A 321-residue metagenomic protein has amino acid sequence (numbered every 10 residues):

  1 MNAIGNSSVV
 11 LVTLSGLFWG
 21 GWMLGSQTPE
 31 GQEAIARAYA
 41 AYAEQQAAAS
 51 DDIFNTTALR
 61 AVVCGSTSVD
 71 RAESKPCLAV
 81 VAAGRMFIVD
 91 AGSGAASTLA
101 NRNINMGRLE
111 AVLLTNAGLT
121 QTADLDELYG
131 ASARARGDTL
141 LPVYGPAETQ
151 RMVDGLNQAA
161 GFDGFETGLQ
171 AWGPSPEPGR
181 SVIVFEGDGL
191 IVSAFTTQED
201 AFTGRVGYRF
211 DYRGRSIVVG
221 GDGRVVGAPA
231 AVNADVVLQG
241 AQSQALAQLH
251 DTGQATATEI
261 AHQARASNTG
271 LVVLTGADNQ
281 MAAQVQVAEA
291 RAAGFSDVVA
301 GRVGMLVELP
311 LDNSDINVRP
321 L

Functional and structural regions predicted by a protein language model:
N2-L11, S15-Q27, G223-V307: Cap/insert and terminal regions of metallo-dependent hydrolase folds
G5-N6, W22-I104, A171-P229, V303-L321: Core dinuclear metal-dependent hydrolase active-site scaffold
G31-I35, T139, G145-E177: Acidic/polar short surface loop at catalytic or gating sites that assists cofactor/ion binding and chemistry
S74-P76, T139, G294: Envelope-exposed proteins and targeting segments
A83, R108-L109, A135-T139, R213-R215 (+1 more regions): Short, surface-exposed connector motifs at secondary-structure boundaries
R85-M86, S93-Y144, A171, N233-L238: Active-site metal-binding motif and surrounding structural segment of the metallo-beta-lactamase
I88-G92, L109-Q121, Y144-P146, I217-D222 (+4 more regions): Active-site neighborhood of phospho(di)ester-bond hydrolases with catalytic His/Asp-centered motifs
